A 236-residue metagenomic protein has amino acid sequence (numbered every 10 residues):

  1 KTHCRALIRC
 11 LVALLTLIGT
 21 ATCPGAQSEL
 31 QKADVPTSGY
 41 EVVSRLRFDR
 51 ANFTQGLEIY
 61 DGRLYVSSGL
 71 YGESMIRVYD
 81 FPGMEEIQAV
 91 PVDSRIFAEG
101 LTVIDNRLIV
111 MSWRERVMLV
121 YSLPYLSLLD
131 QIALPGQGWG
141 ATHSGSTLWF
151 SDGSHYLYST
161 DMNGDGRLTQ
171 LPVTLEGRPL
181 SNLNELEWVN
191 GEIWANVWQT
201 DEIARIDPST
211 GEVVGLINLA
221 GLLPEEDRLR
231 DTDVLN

Functional and structural regions predicted by a protein language model:
L30-A51, G83-E85: A short helix->beta-strand "capping" segment at the edge of beta-propeller domains
V43-M75, P91, R95-T102: Beta-strand-rich domains and repeat architectures in extracellular enzymes and scaffolds, especially beta-propellers
R45-R50, V90-S94, D130-P135, L171-R178 (+2 more regions): Surface loop/turn motifs at the tips and blade-to-blade linkers of beta-strand repeat domains
T54, L183, L229-N236: Signature of short aromatic-glycine-proline-rich micro-motifs recurring in repeat-based ectodomains
D61-G62, D105-N106, G145-S146, N190-G191: Short coil/turn segments that connect the beta-strands within blades of beta-propeller domains
Y65-Y71, L108-E115, L148-S154, A195-Q199: Conserved beta-strand positions in repeat-built beta-propeller and related beta-rich domains
D80-M84, S122-L126, M162-D165, D207-G211: Short loop/turn segments that connect beta-strands within beta-propeller blades
M84-L119, L128-G138: Blade-loop segments of beta-propeller domains
